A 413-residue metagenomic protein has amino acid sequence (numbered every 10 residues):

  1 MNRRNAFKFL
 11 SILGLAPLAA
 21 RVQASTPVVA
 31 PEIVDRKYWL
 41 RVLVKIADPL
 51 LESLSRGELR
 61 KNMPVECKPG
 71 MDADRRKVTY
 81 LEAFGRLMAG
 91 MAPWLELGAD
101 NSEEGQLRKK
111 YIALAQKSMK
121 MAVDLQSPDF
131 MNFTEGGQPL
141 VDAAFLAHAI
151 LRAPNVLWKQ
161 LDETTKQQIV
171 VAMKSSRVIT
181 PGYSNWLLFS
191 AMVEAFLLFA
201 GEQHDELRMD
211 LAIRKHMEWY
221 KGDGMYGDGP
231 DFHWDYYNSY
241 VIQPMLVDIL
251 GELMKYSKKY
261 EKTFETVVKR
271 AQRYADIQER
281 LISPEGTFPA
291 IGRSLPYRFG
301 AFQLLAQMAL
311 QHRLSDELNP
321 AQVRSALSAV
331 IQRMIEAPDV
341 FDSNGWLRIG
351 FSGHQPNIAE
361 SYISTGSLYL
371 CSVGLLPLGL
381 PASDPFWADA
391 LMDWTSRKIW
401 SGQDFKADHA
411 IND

Functional and structural regions predicted by a protein language model:
N5-S25: N-terminal export signals
I12, T26-E82, A89, P93 (+1 more regions): Low-complexity, Ser/Thr/Pro/Gly-enriched N-terminal "stalk/linker" regions
E52-D72, V123, P128, V330-D413: CBM-like carbohydrate-recognition segments
Y80, M91-A92, R108-V268, R280-Q303: Aromatic-lined, polymer-binding surfaces characteristic of secreted/periplasmic polysaccharide-degrading enzymes
A83-A89, P93-W94, A99-R108: An N-terminal, globular interaction/scaffold subdomain
F232-L347, A359-A382: Long, repeat-rich segments with strong aromatic
